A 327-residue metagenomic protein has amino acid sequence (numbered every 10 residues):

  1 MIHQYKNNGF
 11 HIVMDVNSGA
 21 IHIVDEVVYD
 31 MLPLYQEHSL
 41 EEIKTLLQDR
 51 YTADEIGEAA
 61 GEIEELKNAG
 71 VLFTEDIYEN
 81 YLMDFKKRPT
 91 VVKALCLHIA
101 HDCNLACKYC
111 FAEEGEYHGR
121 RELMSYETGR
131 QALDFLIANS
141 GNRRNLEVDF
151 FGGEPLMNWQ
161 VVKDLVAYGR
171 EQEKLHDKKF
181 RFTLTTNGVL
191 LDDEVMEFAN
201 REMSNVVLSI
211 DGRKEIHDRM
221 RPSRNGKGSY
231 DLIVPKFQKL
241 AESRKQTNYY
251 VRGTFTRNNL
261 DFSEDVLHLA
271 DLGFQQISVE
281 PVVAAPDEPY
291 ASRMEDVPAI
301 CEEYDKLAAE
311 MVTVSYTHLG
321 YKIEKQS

Functional and structural regions predicted by a protein language model:
M1-Y35: Acidic, low-complexity/disordered tracts enriched in E/D and polar residues
H38-D49: Short acidic, hydrophobic short linear motifs in intrinsically disordered regions
R50-Y51, G57-E197, E202: Conserved alpha-helical substructure of the radical SAM core
L95, V148, F182-L184, V206-L208 (+2 more regions): Hydrophobic faces of well-ordered beta-strands that scaffold small-molecule active sites in alpha/beta enzyme cores
G115-E116, P155-M157, G188-D193, N205-K227 (+2 more regions): Conserved radical SAM core fold
Q131-D134, Q160, D164-E171, E194-E197 (+6 more regions): Alpha-helical scaffolding segments of alpha/beta enzyme cores, especially the outer helices of TIM-barrel or partial
R201-V206, G273-Q275: Glycine-enriched alpha-helix->loop->beta-strand junction motifs that scaffold or abut catalytic
R219-D231, Q238, E242-S327: Radical SAM enzyme [4Fe-4S]-AdoMet core and its adjacent flexible, acidic and glycine-rich loops/tails across
